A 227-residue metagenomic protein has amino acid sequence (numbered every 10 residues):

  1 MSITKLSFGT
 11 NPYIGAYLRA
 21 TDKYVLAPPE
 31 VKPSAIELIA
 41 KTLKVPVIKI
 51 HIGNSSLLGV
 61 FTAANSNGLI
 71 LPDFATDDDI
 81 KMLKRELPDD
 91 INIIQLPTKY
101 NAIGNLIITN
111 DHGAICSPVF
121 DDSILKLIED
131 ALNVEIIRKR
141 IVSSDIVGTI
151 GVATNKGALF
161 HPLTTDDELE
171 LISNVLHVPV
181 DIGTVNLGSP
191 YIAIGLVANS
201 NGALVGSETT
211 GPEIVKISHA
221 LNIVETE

Functional and structural regions predicted by a protein language model:
M1-E227: The feature marks the mature, well-folded catalytic cores of soluble enzymes
